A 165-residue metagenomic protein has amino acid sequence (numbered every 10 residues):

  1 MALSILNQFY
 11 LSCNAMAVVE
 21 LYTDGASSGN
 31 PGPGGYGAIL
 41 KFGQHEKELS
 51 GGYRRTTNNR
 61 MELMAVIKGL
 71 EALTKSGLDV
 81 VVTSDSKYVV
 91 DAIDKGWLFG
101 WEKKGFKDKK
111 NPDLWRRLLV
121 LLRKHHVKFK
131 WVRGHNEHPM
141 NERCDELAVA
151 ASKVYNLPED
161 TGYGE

Functional and structural regions predicted by a protein language model:
M1-A15: N-terminal amphipathic/basic-hydrophobic helices that include classical n-h-c signal peptides and signal-anchor
L11, A15-M64, L70-L78, A150 (+1 more regions): RNase H-like nuclease fold core
E20-P33, I67-R143, L147, S152: RNase H catalytic domain
